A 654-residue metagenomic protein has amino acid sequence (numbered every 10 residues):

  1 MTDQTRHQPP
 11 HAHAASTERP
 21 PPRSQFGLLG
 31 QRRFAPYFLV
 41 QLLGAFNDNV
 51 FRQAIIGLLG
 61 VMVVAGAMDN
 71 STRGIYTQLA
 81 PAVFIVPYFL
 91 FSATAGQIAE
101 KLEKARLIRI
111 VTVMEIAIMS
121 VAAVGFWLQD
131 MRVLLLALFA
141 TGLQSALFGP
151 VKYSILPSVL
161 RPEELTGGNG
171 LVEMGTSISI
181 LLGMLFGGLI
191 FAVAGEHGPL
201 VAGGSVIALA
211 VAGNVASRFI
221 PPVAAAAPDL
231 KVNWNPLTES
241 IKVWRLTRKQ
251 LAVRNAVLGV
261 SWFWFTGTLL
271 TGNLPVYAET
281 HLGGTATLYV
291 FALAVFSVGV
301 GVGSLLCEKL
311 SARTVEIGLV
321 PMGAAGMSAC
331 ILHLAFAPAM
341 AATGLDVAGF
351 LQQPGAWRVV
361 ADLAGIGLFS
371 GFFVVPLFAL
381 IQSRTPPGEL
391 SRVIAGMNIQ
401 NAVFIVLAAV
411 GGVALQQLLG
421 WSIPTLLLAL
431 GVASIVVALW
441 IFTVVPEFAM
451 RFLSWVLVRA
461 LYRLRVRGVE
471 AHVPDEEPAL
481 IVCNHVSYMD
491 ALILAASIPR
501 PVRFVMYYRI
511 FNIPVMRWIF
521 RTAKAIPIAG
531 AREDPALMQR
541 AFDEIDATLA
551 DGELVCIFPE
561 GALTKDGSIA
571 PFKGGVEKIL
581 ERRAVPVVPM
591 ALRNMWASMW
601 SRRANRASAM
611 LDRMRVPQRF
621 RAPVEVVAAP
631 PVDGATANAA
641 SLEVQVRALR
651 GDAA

Functional and structural regions predicted by a protein language model:
T2-V437: Alpha-helical transmembrane-bundle signature of multi-pass membrane transport and export proteins
E18, L237, D534-M538, I569: A conditional alpha-helix N-cap/helix-loop micro-motif detector
V445-E477: N-terminal signal-anchor transmembrane helix
R459-G468, M538-Q539, A607-L611: Short gly/ser/thr-rich secondary-structure transition/capping motifs
G468, L554, K565-A637: A cross-family acyltransferase "interaction/gating" segment
P474-D534: Catalytic core of membrane glycerolipid acyltransferases/transacylases, capturing the structured, soluble-facing
P478-L480, G552-F558: Residue-level preference for the first positions of well-ordered beta-strands
L494, I519, A547, K578-R582: Hydrophobic/aromatic ligand-binding patch that stacks against planar heteroaromatic rings of cofactors or nucleotides
